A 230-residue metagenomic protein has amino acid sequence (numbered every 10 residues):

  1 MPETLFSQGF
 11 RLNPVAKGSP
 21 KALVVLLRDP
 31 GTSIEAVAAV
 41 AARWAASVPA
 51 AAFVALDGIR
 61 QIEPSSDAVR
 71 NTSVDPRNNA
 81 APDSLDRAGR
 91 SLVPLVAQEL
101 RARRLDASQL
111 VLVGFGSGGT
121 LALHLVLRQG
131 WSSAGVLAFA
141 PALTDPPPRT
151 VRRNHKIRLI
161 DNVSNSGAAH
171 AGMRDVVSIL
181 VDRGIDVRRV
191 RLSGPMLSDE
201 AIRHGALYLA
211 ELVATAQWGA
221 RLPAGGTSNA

Functional and structural regions predicted by a protein language model:
P2-L105: Serine-hydrolase catalytic machinery in alpha/beta-hydrolase-like enzymes
V15, P141-G219: The feature captures the conserved acid-bearing segment of alpha/beta-hydrolase catalytic domains
V25, V54-L56, V111, L137-F139 (+2 more regions): Hydrophobic/aromatic beta-strand patches that form the interior of the parallel beta-sheet core in alpha/beta enzyme
D67, V74-P76, R183, A214-A230: Alpha/beta-hydrolase-fold serine-hydrolase catalytic core, especially in secreted/extracellular enzymes
G89-Q109, T120-L121, R183-I185, E211-V213 (+1 more regions): Alpha/beta-hydrolase
S108-N154: Primarily recognizes the serine-hydrolase "nucleophile elbow" in alpha/beta-hydrolase and SGNH/GDSL folds
